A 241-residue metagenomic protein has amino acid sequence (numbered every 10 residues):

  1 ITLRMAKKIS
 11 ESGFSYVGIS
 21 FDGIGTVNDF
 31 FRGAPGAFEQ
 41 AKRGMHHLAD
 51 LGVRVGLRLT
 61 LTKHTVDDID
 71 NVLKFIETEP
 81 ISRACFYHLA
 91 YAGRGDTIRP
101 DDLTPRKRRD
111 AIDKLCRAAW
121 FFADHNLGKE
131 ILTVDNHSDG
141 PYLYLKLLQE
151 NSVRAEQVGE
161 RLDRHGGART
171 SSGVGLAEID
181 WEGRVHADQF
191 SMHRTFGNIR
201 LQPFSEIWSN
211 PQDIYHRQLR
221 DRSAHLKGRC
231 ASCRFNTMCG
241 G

Functional and structural regions predicted by a protein language model:
I1-T104: Radical SAM/AdoMet-radical enzyme domain recognition
K7, I24, R54, S82 (+6 more regions): Preference for short coil/turn "hinge" residues that link or interrupt alpha-helices
I81, V153-G166: Acidic, His- and aromatic-enriched active-site or binding-groove loops in soluble protein domains that engage sugars
R106-G159, R184-G240: C-terminal accessory region of radical SAM enzymes
G167-R169, R222: Short secondary-structure boundary/capping segments
T170-V174: Short, small/polar residue-rich loop motifs at catalytic or cofactor-binding pockets
W181: A cytosolic small-molecule/anion-sensing beta-strand core signal
